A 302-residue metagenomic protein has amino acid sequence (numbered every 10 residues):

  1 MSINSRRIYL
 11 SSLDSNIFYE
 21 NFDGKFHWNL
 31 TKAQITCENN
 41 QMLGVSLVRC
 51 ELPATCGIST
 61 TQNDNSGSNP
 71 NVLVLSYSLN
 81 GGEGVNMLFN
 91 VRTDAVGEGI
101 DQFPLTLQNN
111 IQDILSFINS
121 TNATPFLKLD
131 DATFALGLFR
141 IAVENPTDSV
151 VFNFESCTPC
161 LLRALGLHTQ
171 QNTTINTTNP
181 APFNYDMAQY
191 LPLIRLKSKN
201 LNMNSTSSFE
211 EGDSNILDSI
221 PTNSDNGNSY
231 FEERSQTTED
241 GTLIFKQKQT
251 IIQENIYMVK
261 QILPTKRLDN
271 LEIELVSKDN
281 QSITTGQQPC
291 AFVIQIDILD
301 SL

Functional and structural regions predicted by a protein language model:
M1-L302: Polar, low-complexity export/assembly segments characteristic of proteins that are secreted or assemble on the cell
